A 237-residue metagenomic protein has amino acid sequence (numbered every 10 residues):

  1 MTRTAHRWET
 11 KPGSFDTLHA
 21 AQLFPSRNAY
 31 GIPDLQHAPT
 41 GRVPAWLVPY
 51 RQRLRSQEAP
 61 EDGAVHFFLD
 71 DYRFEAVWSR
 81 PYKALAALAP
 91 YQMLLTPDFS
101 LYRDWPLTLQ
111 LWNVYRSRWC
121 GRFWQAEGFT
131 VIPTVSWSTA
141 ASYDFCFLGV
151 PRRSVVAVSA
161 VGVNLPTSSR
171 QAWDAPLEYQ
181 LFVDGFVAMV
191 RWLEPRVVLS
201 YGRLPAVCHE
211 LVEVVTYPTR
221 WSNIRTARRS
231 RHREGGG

Functional and structural regions predicted by a protein language model:
M1-P39, V207-G237: C-terminal accessory extensions appended to soluble enzyme cores
H37-S56: N-terminal accessory interaction module
Q52-E61, V65, E75-T226: Eukaryote-skewed repeat-based solenoidal scaffolds used as protein-protein interaction platforms, primarily
F67-L69: Solvent-exposed adhesion/ligand-recognition segments of exported proteins
